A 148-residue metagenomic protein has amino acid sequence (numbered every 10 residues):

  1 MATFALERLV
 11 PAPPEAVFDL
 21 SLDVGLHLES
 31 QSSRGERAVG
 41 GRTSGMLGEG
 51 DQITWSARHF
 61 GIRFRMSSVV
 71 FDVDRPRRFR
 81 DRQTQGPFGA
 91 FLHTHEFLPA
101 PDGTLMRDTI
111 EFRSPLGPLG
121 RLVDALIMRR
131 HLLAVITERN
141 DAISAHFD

Functional and structural regions predicted by a protein language model:
M1-T43, G48: Hydrophobic ligand-binding cavity/cleft-lining segments
A5-P11, S56, V69, E96-L98 (+1 more regions): Generic structural detector for well-ordered beta-strands
P13, R75-P76, A100-G103: Short strand-connecting beta-turns/loops that link adjacent beta-strands
F18, L22, R82, T109 (+1 more regions): Residues within alpha-helical segments
L22-D23, S144, D148: Residues at helix-coil transition
A38-Q85, L92, L105, E138-H146: Glycine-rich portal/gate segments that line the openings of hydrophobic small-molecule binding cavities
R80-A134: Beta-strand/loop substructures that line and gate deep hydrophobic ligand-binding cavities in soluble
